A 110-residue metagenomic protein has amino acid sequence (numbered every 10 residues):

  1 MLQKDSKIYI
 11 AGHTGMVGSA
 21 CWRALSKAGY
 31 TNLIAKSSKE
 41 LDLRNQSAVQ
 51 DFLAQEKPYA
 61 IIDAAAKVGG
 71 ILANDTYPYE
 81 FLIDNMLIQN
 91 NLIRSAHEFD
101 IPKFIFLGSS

Functional and structural regions predicted by a protein language model:
M1-S110: N-terminal Rossmann-like NAD(P)+-binding domain of SDR-like oxidoreductases, especially those catalyzing
